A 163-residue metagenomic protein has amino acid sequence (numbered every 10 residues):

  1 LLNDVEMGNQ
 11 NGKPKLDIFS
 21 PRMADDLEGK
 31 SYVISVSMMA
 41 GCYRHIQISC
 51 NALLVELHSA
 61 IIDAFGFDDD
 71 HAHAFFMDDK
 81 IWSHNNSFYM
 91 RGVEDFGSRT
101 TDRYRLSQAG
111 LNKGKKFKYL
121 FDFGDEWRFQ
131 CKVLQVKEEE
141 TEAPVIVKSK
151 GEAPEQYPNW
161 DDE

Functional and structural regions predicted by a protein language model:
L1-E163: Short linear regulatory motifs enriched in tryptophan with gly/pro/ser
